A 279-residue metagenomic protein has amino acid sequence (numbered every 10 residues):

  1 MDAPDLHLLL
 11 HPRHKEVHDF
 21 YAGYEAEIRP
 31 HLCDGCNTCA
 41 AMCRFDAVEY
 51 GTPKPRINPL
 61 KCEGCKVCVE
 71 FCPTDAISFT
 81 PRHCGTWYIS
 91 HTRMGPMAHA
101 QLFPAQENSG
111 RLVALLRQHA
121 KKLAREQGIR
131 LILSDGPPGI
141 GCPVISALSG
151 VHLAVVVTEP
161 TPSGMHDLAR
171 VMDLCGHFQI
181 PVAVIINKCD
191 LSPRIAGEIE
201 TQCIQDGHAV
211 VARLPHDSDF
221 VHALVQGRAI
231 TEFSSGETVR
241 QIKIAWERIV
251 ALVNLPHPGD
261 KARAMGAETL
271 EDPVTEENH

Functional and structural regions predicted by a protein language model:
M1-G23, G51-K61, C65-K66: Walker A/P-loop NTP-binding active-site region of P-loop NTPases, recognizing the glycine-rich GxxxxGKT/S
D5-L8, T38, M42, V67 (+6 more regions): Alpha-helical scaffold segments in soluble metabolic enzymes
E27-D46, R56-A76: Cysteine-centered iron-sulfur cluster-binding motifs in ferredoxin-type domains/subunits of redox enzymes
D34, T38, E63, P104-R111 (+3 more regions): Conserved active-site and cofactor/substrate-binding residues in soluble primary-metabolism enzymes
A40, E49-T52, N58-C65, V69 (+1 more regions): Phosphate-binding/switch loop-helix module in NTP-utilizing enzymes
K61-H99: Hydrophobic alpha-helical segments and helix pairs
T74, P81-I89, R111, L115-R213 (+1 more regions): Conserved catalytic-core segment of NTP-binding enzymes
L174-H279: C-terminal lobe/tail of nucleotide-utilizing enzymes
